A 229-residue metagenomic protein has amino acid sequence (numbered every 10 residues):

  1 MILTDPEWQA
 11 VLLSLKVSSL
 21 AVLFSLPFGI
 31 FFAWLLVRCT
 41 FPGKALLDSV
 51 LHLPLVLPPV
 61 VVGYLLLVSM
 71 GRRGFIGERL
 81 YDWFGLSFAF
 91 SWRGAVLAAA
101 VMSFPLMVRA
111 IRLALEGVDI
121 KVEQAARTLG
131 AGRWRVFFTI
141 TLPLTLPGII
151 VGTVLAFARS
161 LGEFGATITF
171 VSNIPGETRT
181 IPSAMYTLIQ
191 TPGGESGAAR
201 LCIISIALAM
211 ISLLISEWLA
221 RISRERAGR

Functional and structural regions predicted by a protein language model:
M1-A21, L35-K44, D82-G85, T187-S196: Periplasmic/extracellular loop-to-transmembrane helix junction in inner-membrane transport proteins
M1-P6, F170-M210, I215: Interhelical loop and adjacent transmembrane-helix boundary motif in polytopic membrane transport permeases
L20-L51, Y64-L66, A114-G117, K121-V122 (+3 more regions): Transmembrane-helix boundary motif in ABC transporter permease subunits
L23, V108-I111, L115, D119 (+1 more regions): Transmembrane alpha-helices
C39-L47, F75-I76, S91, K121 (+3 more regions): Membrane-helix interface segments
G43, P105, R109-E123, R127-A131 (+1 more regions): C-terminal transmembrane helix and the adjacent membrane-cytosol boundary/short C-terminal tail of inner/organellar
G63-A100, F170-I174: Membrane-interfacial helix termini and adjacent extracytoplasmic/periplasmic loops of multi-pass transporters
G71-F75, I149-T187: Non-cytoplasmic
